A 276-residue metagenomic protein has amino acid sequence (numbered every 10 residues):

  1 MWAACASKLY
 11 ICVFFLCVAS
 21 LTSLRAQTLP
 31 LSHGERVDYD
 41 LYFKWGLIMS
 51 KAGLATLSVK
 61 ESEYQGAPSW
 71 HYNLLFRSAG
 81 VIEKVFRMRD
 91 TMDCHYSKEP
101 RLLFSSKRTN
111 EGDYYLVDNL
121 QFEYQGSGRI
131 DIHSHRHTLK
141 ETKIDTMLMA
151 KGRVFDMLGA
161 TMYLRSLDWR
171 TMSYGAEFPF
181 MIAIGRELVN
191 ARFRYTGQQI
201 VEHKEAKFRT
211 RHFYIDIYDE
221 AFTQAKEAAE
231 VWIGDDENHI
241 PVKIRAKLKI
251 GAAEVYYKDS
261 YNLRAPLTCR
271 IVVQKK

Functional and structural regions predicted by a protein language model:
K8-L9, K143, I233: Intrinsically disordered, low-complexity peptide-like regions
K8-S20: Bacterial N-terminal signal peptides
L24-Q125, S166-K276: Acidic, serine/threonine-rich low-complexity disordered tracts
L120-M162: Hydrophobic, well-structured mid-protein blocks that either form specific transmembrane helices
